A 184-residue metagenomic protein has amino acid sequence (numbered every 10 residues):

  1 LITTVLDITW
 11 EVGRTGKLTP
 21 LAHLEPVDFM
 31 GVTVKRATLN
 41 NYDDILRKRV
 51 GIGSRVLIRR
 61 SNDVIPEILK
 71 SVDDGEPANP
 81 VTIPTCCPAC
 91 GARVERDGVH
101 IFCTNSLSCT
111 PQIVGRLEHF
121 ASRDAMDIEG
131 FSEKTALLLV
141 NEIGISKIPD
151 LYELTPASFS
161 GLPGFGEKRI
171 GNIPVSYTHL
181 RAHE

Functional and structural regions predicted by a protein language model:
L1-A37, Y42: Long, charge-dense accessory insertions within large macromolecular proteins
L57-P66: Short, charged beta-turn/beta-strand-edge "cap" motif at the junction between a beta-strand and an adjacent loop
L69-A125: Cys/His-rich short segments
I128, L139, S146-L162: A short amphipathic alpha-helix within small helical-bundle interaction modules
T178-E184: Conserved small/polar residues in nucleotide/adenosyl-binding loops
